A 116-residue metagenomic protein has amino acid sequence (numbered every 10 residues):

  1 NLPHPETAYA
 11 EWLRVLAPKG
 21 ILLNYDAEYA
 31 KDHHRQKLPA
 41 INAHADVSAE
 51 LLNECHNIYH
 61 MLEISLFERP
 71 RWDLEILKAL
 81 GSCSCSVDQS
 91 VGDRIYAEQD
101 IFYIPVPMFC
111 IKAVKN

Functional and structural regions predicted by a protein language model:
N1-L2: A short His-aromatic
E6-P18: A short glycine-rich, Lys/Arg-flanked "PGG" loop and its adjoining helix->strand segment in the class I
E11, S65, V106: Catalytic cores of large soluble enzymes that bind and process phosphate-bearing ligands
Y25-A97: C-terminal alpha-helical "lid/dimerization" subdomain adjacent to the S-adenosyl-L-methionine
A97-Y103: Short proline/glycine-enriched turn/loop segments at secondary-structure junctions
I104-K112: Short hydrophobic/aromatic beta-strand or adjacent loop that forms the aromatic wall/cage of a ligand/substrate-binding
V114-N116: Solvent-exposed residues in well-ordered beta-strands and their adjoining turns, especially edge/terminal strands
